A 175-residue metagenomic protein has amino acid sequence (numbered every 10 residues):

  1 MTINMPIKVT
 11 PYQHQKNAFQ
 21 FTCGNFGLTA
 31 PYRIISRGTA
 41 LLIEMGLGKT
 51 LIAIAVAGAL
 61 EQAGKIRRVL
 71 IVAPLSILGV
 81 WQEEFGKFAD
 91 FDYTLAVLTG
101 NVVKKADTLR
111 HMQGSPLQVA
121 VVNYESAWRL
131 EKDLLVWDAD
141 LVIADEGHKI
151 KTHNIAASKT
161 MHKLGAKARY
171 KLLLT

Functional and structural regions predicted by a protein language model:
M1-I43, L47-S158, K163-R169: SF2 helicase/translocase NTPase motor core, specifically the RecA-like lobe 1 inter-motif segment between Walker
L172: Conserved catalytic/dimer-interface elements of ABC ATPase nucleotide-binding domains
T175: Conserved phosphate-coupling serine/threonine residues in phosphotransfer and NTP-handling enzymes
